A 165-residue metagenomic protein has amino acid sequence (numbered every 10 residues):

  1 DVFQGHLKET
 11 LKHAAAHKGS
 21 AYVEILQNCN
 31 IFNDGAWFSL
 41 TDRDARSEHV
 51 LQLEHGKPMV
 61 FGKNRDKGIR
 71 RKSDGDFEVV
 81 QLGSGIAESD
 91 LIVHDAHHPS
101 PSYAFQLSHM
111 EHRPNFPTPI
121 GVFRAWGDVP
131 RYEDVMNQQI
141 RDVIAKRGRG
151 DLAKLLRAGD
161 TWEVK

Functional and structural regions predicted by a protein language model:
D1-A16: Conserved thiamine diphosphate
Q27-K165: Flexible, low-complexity linker and terminal segments
